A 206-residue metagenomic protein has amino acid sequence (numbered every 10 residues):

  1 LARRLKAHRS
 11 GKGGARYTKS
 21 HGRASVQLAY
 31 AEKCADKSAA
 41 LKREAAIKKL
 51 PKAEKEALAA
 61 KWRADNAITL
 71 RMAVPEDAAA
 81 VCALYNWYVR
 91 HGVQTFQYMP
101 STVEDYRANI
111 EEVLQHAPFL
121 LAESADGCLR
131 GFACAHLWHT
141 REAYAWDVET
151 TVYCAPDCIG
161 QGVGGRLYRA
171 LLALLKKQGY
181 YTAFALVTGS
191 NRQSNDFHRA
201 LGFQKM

Functional and structural regions predicted by a protein language model:
A2-N66: Structure-specific nucleic-acid interaction/processing domains
H8, Y85, G127, H198 (+1 more regions): Conserved active-site tyrosine of GNAT-family acetyltransferases
G14-A15, A83-P100: Helix-loop element at the rim of GNAT/NAT acetyltransferase active sites that forms part of the acceptor-substrate
D36, V152-D157, Q161, G189-S190: Active-site acidic-Proline motif in GNAT/NAT acetyltransferases
T69-V81: A short beta-loop-alpha structural element at the N-terminal edge of CoA-dependent acyl/N-acetyltransferase catalytic
Y98-D157, Y168-R169: Acetyl-CoA-dependent GNAT
G160-L174, N195-A200: Conserved acetyl-CoA-binding loop-helix of GNAT-fold acetyltransferases
L175-T188: Conserved GNAT acetyl-CoA-binding A-motif
